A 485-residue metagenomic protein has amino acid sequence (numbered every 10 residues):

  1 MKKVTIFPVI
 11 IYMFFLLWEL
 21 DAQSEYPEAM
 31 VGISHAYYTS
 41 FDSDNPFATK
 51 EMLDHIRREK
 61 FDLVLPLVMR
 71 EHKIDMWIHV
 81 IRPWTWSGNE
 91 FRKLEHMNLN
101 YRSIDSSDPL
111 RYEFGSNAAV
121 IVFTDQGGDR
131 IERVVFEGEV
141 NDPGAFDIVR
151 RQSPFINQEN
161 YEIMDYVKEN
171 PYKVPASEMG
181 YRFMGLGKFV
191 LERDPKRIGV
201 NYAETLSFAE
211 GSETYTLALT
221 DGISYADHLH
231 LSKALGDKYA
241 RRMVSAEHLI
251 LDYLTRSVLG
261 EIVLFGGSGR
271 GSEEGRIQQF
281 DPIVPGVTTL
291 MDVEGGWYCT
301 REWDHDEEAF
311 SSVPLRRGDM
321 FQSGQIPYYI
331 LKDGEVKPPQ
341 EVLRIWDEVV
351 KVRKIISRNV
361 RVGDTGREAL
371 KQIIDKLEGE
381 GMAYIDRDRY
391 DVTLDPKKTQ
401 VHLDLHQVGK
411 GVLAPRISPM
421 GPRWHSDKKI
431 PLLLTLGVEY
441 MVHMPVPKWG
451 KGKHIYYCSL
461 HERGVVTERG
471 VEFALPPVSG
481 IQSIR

Functional and structural regions predicted by a protein language model:
M1-F7: Bacterial N-terminal signal peptides that target proteins for export
P8-L16: Bacterial N-terminal signal peptides
W18-A22: Sec/Tat signal peptide C-region and signal peptidase I cleavage site
Q23-R485: Active-site neighborhoods and metal-handling regions in enzymes and metal-associated proteins
